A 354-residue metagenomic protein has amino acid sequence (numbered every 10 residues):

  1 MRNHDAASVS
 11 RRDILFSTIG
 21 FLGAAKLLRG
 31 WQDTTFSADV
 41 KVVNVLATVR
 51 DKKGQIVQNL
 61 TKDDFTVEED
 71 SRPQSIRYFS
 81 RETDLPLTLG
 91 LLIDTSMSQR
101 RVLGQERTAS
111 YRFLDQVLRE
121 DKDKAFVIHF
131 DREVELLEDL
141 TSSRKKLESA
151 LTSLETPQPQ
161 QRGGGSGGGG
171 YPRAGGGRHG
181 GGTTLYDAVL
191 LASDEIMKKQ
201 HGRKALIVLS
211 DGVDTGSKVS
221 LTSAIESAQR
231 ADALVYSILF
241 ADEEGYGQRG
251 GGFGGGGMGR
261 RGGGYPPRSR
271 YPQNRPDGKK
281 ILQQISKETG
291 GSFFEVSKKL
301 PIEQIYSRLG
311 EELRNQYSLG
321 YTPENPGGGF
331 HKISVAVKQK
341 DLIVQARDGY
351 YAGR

Functional and structural regions predicted by a protein language model:
M1-A25, R29: N-terminal secretory signal peptides
G30-R354: Scaffold/interface architecture of coatomer-like assemblies
